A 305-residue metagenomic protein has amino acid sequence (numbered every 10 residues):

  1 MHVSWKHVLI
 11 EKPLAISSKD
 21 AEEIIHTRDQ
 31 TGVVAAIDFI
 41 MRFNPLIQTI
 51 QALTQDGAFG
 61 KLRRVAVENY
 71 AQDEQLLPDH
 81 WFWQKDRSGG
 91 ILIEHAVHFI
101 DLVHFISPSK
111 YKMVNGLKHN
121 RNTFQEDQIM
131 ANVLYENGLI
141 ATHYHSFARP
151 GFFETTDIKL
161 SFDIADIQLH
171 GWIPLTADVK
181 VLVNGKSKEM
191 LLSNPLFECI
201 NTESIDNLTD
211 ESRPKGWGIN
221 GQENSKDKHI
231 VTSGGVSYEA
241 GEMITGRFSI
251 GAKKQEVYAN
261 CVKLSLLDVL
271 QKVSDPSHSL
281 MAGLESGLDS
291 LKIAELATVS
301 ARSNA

Functional and structural regions predicted by a protein language model:
M1-R42, G57: Beta-strand-loop-alpha-helix segment that lines the small-molecule cofactor/substrate pocket of alpha/beta enzymes
L9, V34-A36, A66, N115 (+2 more regions): Structural detector of well-ordered beta-strand residues that form the stable sheet scaffold of enzyme domains
E22-I24, I50, L296-A297: Aromatic/hydrophobic pocket-lining residues that form π-stacking "cages" and hydrophobic walls in ligand
M41-T123, I129-V133, I140, N304: Predominantly a Rossmann-like dinucleotide-binding segment in NAD(P)-dependent oxidoreductases
V97, Y144-F152: Glycine-rich phosphate/pyrophosphate-binding beta-alpha loops
S109, R121, M130-I140, R149-P150 (+2 more regions): Glycine-rich, aromatic-lined ligand/substrate-binding cores of catalytic and carbohydrate-binding domains
T209-A305: C-terminal helix-rich "cap/oligomerization" subdomain common to oxidoreductases
